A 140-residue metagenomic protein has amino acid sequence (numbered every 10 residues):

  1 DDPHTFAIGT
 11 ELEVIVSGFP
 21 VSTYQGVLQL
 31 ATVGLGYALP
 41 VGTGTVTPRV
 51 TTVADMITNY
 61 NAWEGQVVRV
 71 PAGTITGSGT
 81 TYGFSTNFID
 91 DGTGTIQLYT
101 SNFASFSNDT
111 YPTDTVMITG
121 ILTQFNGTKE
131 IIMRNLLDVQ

Functional and structural regions predicted by a protein language model:
D1-Q140: OB-fold single-stranded nucleic acid-binding module
